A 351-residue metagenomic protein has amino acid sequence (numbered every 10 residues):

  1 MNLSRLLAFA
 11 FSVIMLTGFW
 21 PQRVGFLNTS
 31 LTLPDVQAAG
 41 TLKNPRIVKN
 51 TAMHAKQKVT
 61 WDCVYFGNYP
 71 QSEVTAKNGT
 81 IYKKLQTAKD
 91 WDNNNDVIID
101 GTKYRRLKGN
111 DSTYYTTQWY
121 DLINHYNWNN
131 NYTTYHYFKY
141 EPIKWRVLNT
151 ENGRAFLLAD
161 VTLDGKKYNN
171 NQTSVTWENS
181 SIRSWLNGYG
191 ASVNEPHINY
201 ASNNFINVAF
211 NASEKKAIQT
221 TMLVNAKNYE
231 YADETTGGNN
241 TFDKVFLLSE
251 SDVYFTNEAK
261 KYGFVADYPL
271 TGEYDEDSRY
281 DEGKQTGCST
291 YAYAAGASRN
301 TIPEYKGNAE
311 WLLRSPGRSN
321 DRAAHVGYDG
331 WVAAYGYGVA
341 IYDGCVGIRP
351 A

Functional and structural regions predicted by a protein language model:
L3-G25: Sec-dependent N-terminal signal peptides of Gram-positive bacterial secreted proteins and lipoproteins
L3-R5, V13, L31, E250-D252 (+1 more regions): Compositionally biased regions
R5-L7, L33-V36, K49-A52: Short, intrinsically disordered, low-complexity terminal segments
F9-A10, T32, E178, N194: Generic short amphipathic/hydrophobic targeting helices enriched at N-termini, encompassing Sec-type signal peptides
A10-F11, L33, A323, D329: Low-complexity, intrinsically disordered short peptide segments enriched in small/polar/basic residues
T17-P45: Sec-dependent signal peptide cleavage junction
A39-A351: Collagenous Gly-X-Y triple-helix signature in extracellular proteins
